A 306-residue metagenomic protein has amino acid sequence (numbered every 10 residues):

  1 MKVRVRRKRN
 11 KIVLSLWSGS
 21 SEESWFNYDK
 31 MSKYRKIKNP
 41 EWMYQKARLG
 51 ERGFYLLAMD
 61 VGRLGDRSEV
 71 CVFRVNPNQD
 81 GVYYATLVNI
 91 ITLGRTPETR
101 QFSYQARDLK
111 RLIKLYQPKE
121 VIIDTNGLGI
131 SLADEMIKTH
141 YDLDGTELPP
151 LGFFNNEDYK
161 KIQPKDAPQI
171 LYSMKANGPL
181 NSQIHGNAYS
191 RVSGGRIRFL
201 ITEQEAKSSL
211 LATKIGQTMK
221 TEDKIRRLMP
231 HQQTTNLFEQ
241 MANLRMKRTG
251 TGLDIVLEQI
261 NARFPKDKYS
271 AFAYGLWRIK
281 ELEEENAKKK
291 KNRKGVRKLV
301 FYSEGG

Functional and structural regions predicted by a protein language model:
M1-N156, S182, G186, F199-G306: RNase H-like, metal-dependent nuclease domains and their acidic two-metal-ion catalytic environment used
F153-K165, L171-Y172: Long, structured stretches of catalytic cores involved in phosphate-ester chemistry, encompassing
P168-R191: Conserved RecA-like P-loop NTPase helicase motor core
